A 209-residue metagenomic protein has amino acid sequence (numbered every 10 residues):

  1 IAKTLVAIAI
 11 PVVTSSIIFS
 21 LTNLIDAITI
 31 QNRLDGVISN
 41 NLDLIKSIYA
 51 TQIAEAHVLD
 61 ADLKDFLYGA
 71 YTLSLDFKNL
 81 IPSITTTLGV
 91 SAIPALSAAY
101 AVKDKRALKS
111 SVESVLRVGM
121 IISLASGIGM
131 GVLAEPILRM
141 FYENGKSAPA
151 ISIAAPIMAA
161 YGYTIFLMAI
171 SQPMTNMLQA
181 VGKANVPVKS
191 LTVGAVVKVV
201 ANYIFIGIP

Functional and structural regions predicted by a protein language model:
I1-S16, V37: Interhelical loop/hinge segments that connect adjacent transmembrane helices in multipass membrane
A2, V6, T72, A92 (+3 more regions): Interfacial transmembrane-helix starts/ends
D43-L59, D65-T85, R117-I121: Alpha-helical transmembrane segments of polytopic membrane transporters and translocases
G69, A155, A184-N185: Residues that define the loop-to-transmembrane-helix transition and helix capping in multi-pass membrane transporters
S74, T85-V102, T175: Helix-loop junctions and terminal segments of transmembrane helices in multi-pass membrane transport/translocation
D76-N79, S114, G127, P136 (+2 more regions): Residue-level recognition of pore/gate-forming positions within transmembrane alpha-helices of multi-pass
G131-I165: Interfacial segments at transmembrane-helix termini and the short loops linking adjacent helices
Y163-V193, Y203: Membrane-interface junctions at transmembrane-helix termini in multi-pass inner-membrane proteins
